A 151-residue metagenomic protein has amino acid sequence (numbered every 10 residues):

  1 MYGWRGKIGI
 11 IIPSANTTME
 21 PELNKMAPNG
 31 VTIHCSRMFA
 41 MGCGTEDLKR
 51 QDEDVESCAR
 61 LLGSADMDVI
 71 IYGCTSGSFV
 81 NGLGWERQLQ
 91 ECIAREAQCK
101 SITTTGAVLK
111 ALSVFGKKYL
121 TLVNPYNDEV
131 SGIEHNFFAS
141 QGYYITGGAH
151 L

Functional and structural regions predicted by a protein language model:
M1-S57, V123, E129-L151: N-terminal glycine-rich anion-binding loop in soluble enzyme alpha/beta folds
W4-G6, D66, S113-G116: Residue-level preference for short coil/turn positions at secondary-structure junctions
A40-G42, S76-V80, V108, L120: Short histidine/acidic/glycine/proline-rich micro-motifs that form metal- and phosphate-coordinating active-site loops
T45, N81, S113: Short Asp/Glu-rich motifs
A59-G106: Glycine/small-residue-rich loop that forms an oxyanion/phosphate-binding "nest" at active or ligand-binding sites
L89, I93-L151: Conserved beta-alpha
